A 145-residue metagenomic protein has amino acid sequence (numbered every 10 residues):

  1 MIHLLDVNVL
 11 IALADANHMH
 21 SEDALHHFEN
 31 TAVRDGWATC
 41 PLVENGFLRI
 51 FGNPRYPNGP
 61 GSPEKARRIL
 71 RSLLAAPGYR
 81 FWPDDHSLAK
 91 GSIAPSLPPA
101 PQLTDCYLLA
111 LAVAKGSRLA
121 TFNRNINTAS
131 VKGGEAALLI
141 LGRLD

Functional and structural regions predicted by a protein language model:
M1-T39, F51-K65, V131-G134, L144-D145: Short, well-structured N-terminal submotif of metal-dependent ribonuclease cores
I2, L88-P98, C106-D145: Acidic, PIN/NYN-like endoribonuclease modules and their adjacent C-terminal/linker elements
A16, P41-N45, R67-L97: Acidic catalytic patch
A24, T104-D105: Amphipathic coiled-coil/heptad-repeat helices and related helical stalk/stem segments that mediate oligomerization
T31-A32, L74, A112: A generic structural signal for well-ordered alpha-helical segments
A38-T39, L103, T121: Short beta-strand scaffold positions
